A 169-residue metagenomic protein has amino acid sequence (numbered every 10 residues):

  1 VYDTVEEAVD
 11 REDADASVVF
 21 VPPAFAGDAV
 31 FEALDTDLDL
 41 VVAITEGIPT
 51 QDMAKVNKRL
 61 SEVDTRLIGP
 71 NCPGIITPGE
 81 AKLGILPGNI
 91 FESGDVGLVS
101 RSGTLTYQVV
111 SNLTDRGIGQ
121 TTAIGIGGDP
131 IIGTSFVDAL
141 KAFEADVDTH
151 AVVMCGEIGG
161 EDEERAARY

Functional and structural regions predicted by a protein language model:
V1-Y169: Catalytic-core regions of core metabolic enzymes, especially those transforming organic acids/acyl-group intermediates
